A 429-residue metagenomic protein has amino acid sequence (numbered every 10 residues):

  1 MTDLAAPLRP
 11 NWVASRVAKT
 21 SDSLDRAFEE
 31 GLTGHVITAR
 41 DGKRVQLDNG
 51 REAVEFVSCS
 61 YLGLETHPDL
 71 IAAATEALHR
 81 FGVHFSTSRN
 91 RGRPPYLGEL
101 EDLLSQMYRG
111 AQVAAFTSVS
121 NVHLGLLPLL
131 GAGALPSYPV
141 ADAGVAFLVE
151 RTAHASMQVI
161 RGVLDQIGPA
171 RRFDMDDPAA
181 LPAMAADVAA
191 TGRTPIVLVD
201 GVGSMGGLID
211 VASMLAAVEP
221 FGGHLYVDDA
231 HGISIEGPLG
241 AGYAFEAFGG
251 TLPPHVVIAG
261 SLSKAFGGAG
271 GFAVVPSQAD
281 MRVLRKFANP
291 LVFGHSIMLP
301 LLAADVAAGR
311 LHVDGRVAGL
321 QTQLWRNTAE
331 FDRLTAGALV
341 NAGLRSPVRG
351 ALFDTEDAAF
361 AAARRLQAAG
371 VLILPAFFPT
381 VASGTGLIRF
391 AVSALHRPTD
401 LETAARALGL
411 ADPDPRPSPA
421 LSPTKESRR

Functional and structural regions predicted by a protein language model:
M1-G34, G42-K43, Y96-L97, Q106 (+7 more regions): Non-catalytic terminal extensions of PLP-dependent enzymes
A5-H84, G223, G294: N-terminal "arm"/small-domain region of PLP-dependent enzymes with the aminotransferase-like
S58-Y61, R349-E356, V371-L408: Conserved PLP-binding active-site segment of the aspartate aminotransferase-like
A72-S118, T328: Conserved N-terminal alpha-helix of the aminotransferase class I/II PLP-enzyme fold
L130-A155, F173: Conserved PLP-anchoring active-site segment centered on the Schiff-base-forming lysine
M175-Y226: Active-site phosphate-binding strand-loop segment of PLP-dependent enzymes
F221-H224, H231, P238-A336, N341-R345: Active-site C-terminal subdomain of aminotransferase-like
L320-A329, A336-A369, V392-A394, P423 (+1 more regions): Conserved PLP-binding catalytic core of the aspartate aminotransferase-like
